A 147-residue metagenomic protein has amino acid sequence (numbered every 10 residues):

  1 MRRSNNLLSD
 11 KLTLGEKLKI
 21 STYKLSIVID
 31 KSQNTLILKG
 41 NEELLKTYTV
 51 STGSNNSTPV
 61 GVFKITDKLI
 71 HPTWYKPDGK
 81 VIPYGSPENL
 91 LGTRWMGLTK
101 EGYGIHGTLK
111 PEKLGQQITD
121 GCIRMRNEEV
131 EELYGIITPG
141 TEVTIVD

Functional and structural regions predicted by a protein language model:
M1-T13, E128, E132, I136-P139: LysM (lysin motif) carbohydrate-binding repeats in extracellular/periplasmic proteins that recognize
R2-D30: Extracellular LysM carbohydrate-binding repeats and other cell-envelope/extracellular binding modules
S4-L7, S21, K39, K68 (+2 more regions): Structured segments of extracytoplasmic/periplasmic soluble domains in secreted or envelope-associated proteins
T13, L45, T58-V60, D120 (+1 more regions): Short edge beta-strand segments in beta-sheet-rich domains
T22-L109: Gly/Pro-biased beta-strand-loop elements
K80-D147: Exported/periplasmic cell-wall-interacting domains
